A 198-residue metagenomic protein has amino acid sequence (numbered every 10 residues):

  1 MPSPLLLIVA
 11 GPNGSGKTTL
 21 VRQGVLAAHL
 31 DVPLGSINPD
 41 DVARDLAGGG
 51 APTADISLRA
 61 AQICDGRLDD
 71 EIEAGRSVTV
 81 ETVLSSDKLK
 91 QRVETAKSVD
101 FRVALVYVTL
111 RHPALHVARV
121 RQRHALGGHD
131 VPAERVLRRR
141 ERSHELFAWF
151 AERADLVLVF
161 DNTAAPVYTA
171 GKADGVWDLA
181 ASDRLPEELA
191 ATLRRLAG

Functional and structural regions predicted by a protein language model:
P2-L7, A74-R76: Pre-Walker A (Motif I) flank of P-loop NTPase domains
I8-G11, T82: The Walker A (P-loop) glycine that initiates the GxxxxGKT/S ATP-binding motif of P-loop NTPases
G14: Walker A (P-loop) phosphate-binding loop of P-loop NTPases
K17: Conserved lysine of the Walker
V21-R76: Conserved substrate/cofactor phosphate-moiety recognition/catalytic segment in nucleotide-dependent phosphotransferases
I56-L110, S143, F150, L158: Glycine-rich phosphate-binding loop used to anchor ATP phosphates in small-molecule kinases, encompassing both
V99-L146: A glycine- and Lys/Arg-enriched "phosphate-lid" helix/loop adjacent to the NTP-binding pocket of small-molecule kinases
F150-G198: NTP-dependent small-molecule kinase module
